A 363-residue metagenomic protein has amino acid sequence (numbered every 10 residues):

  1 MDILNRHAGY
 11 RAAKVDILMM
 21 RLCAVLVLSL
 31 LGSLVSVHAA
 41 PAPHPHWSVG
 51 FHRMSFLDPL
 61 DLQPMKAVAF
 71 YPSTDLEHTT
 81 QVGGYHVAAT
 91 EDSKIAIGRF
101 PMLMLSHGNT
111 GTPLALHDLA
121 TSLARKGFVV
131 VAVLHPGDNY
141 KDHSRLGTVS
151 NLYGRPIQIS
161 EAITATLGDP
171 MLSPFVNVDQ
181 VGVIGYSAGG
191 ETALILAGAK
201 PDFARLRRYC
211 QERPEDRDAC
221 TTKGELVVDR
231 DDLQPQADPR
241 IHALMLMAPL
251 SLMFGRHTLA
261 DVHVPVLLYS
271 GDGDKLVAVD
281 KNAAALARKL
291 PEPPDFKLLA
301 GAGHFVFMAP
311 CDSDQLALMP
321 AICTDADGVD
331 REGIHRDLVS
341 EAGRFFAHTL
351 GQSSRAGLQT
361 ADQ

Functional and structural regions predicted by a protein language model:
A40-L105, A115: Domain-level recognition of soluble alpha/beta enzyme cores, biased toward histidine phosphatases/phosphomutases
E77, D92-F100, L105-D142, K275-V279: Short substrate-entry loop that stabilizes the transition state in hydrolases
T110, L114-H117, L134-G154, A165 (+1 more regions): Cap/lid segment of the alpha/beta-hydrolase catalytic domain
T148-P174, I195, C210-E215: Alpha/beta-hydrolase active-site loop
G185-G189, A193: Gly/Ala-rich beta-loop-alpha elbow adjacent to hydrolase catalytic centers
L252, G273-V277, F305: Acidic catalytic loop of the alpha/beta-hydrolase fold
V262, L268-S270: Short beta-strand/loop motif that positions the catalytic acidic residue of the alpha/beta-hydrolase fold
A278-R288, C311: Short alpha-helix in the alpha/beta-hydrolase fold that links the catalytic acid
